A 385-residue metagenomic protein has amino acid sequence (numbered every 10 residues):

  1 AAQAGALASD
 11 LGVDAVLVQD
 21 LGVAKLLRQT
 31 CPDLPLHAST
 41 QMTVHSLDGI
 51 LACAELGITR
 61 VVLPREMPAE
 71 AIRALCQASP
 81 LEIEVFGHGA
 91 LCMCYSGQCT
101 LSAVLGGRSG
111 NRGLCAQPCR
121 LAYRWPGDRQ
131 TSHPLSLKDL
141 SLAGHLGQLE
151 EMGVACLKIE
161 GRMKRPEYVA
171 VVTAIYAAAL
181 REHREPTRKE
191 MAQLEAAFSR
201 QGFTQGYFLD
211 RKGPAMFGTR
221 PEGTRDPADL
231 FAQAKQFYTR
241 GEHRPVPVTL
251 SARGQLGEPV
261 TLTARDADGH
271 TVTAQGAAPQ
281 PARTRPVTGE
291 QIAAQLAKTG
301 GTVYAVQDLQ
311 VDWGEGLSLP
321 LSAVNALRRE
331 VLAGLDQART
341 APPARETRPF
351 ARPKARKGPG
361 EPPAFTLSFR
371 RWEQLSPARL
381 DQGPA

Functional and structural regions predicted by a protein language model:
A2-S9, V18, T30, P35-H37 (+1 more regions): Surface-exposed amphipathic alpha-helical tracts and adjacent flexible/coil segments at the periphery of soluble enzymes
G22-V23: Alpha-helix capping/helix-boundary segments
L27: RNase H-like DDE/DDD metal-dependent nuclease/strand-transfer catalytic core used by mobile genetic elements
T43: Beta/alpha (TIM)-barrel catalytic core signal, keyed to glycine-rich beta->alpha loops juxtaposed to Asp/Glu that bind
L47-D48: Conserved nucleotide-cofactor-binding alpha/beta core module
